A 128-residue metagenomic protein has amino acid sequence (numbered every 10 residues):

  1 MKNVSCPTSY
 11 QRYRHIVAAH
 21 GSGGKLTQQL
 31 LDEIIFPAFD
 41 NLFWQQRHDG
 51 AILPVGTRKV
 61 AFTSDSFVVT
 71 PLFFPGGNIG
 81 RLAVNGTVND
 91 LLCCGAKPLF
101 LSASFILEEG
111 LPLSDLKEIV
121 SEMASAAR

Functional and structural regions predicted by a protein language model:
V4-C6: Glycine-rich loop/turn
T8-A19: Generic N-terminal amphipathic, Lys/Arg-enriched alpha-helix
V17, K25-R128: Glycine-rich phosphate/pyrophosphate-binding loop regions near the starts of catalytic domains
S22: Glycine-rich beta-strand-to-loop/alpha-helix junction loops that act as flexible
